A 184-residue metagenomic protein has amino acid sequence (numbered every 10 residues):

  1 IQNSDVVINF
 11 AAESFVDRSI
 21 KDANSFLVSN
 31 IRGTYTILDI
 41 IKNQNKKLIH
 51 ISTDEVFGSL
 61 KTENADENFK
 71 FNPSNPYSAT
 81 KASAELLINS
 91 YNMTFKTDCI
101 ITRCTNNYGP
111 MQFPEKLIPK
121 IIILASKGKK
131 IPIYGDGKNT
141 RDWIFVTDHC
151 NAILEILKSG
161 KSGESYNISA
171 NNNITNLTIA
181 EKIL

Functional and structural regions predicted by a protein language model:
I1-N107, N176: N-terminal Rossmann-like NAD(P)+-binding domain of SDR-like oxidoreductases, especially those catalyzing
A11, I41, A125-S126, I183: Hydrophobic aliphatic residues
D22, I40, T94, L124-G128 (+1 more regions): Generic structural signal for alpha-helix termini and adjacent loop/cap motifs
Y35-I40, W143, D148-N151, E155: Conserved mid-core alpha-helix of short-chain dehydrogenase/reductase
E63, P114-I122, I183: A glycine/serine/threonine-rich, flexible loop-to-helix segment that serves as the NAD(P) cofactor-binding "lid"
A82, N107-K120, K127-K129, I133-Y134 (+4 more regions): Glycine/proline-rich active-site loop of Rossmann-fold NAD(P)-dependent oxidoreductases
Y91, I121-L124, A152-I156, I183: A short, amphipathic alpha-helix embedded in the catalytic core of nucleotide-handling enzymes
